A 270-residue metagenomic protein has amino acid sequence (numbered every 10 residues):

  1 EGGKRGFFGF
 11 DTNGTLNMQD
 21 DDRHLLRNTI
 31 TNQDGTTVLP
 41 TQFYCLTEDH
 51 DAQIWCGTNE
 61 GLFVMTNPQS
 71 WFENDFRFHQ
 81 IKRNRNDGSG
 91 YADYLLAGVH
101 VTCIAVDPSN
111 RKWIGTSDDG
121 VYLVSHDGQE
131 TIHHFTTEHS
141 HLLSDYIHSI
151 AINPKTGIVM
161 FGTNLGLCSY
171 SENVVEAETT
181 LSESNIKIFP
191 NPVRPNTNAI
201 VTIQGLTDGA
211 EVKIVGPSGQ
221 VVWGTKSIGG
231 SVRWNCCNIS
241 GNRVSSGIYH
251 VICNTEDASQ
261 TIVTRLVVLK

Functional and structural regions predicted by a protein language model:
E1-I186, V221: Carboxylate-rich, polar loop motifs that coordinate divalent cations or form catalytic acidic clusters
S144, P195, D208, S240 (+1 more regions): Surface-exposed loops/turns
M160, D257-T261: Short, exposed coil/turn segments at beta-strand boundaries within extracellular/luminal domains
N173, L269-K270: Extracellular interdomain linker/stem segments of modular secreted and single-pass surface proteins
T180-K213, S231-W234: Glycine-centered coil/turn sites that cap beta-strands in beta-rich domains
E211-V222, Y249: Short, glycine-anchored, charge-dense loop/turn motifs used at functional sites
S227-A258: Short, surface-exposed loop/turn motifs with a glycine/proline- and acidic-biased composition
T261-V267: Edge beta-strands of extracellular beta-sandwich domains
